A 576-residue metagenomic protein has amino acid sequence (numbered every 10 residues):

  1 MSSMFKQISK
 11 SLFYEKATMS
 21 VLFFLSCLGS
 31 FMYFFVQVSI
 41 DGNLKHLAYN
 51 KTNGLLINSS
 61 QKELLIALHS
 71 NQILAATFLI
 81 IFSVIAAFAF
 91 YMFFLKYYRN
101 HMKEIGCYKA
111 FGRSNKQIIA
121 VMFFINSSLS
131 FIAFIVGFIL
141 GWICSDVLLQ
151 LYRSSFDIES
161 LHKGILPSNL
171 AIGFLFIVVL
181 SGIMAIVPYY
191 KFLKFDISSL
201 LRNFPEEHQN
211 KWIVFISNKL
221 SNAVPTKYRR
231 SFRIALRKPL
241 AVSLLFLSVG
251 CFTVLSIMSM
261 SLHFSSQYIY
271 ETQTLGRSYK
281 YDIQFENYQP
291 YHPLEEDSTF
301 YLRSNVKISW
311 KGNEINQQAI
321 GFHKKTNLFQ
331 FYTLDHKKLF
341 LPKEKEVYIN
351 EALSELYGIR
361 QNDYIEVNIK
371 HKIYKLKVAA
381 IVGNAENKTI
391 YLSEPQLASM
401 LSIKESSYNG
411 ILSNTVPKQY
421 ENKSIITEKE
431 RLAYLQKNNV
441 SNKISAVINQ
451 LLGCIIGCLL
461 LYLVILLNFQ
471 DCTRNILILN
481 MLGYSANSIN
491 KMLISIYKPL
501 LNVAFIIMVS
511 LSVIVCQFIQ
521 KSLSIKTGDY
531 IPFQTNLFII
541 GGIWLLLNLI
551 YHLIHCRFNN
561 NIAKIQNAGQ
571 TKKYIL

Functional and structural regions predicted by a protein language model:
M1-S30, Y97, F123, S127 (+5 more regions): N-terminal Sec/SRP start-transfer signal
F13-F24, F35-I81, K96-R99, V121 (+7 more regions): Peri-transmembrane interface segments
Y33, Q37, F93, A171-E207 (+1 more regions): C-terminal membrane-exit region of the final transmembrane helix in multipass inner-membrane proteins
G42-N43, S70-L74, F138-I172, V503-G569: Short helix-loop junctions at transmembrane helix boundaries
L65, H69-S70, M102-Q209: Hydrophobic alpha-helical segments
F88-S128, L460-P499, G569-Q570: Interfacial "coupling" helices/loops that link adjacent transmembrane helices in transporter permeases
K227-A352, Q361-D363, V367-N368: Juxtamembrane segments of multi-pass membrane proteins
I381-T415: Small-residue transmembrane helix packing/gating motifs
